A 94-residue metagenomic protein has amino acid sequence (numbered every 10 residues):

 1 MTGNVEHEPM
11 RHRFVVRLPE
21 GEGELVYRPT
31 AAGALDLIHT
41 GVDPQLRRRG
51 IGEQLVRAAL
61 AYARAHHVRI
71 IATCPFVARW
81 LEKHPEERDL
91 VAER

Functional and structural regions predicted by a protein language model:
M1-A34, I38-T40: N-terminal first-folded block
I38, Q54-L60: Short, hydrophobic/aliphatic alpha-helical segments
D43: Residue-level recognition of the GNAT/N-acetyltransferase active site
L46, G50-L55: Conserved acetyl-CoA pyrophosphate-binding loop and the N-cap/start of the following alpha-helix in GNAT-like
A58-R94: C-terminal structural segments of small proteins and small subunits
